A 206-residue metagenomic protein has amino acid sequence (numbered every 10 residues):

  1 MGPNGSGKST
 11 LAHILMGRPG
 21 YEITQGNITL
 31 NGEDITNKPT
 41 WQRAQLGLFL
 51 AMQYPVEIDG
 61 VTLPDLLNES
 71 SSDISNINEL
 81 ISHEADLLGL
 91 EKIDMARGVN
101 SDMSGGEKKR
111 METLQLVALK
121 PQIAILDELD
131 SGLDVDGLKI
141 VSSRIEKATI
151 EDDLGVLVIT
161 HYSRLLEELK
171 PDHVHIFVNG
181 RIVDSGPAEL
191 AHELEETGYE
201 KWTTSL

Functional and structural regions predicted by a protein language model:
M1-S6: The feature captures the beta-strand-to-loop junction immediately N-terminal to the Walker
N27-R43, N100: ABC ATPase NBD Q-loop/coupling interface
L50-Y54, D59-S75: Q-loop/switch helix immediately C-terminal to the Walker
E112-T113: Hydrophobic anchor residue at the start of the ABC signature
L116-V117: ABC ATPase C-loop
I125-L129, D136: Walker B catalytic motif
R144-Y162, L166-E168: Conserved catalytic loops of ABC-family nucleotide-binding domains
H173, F177, R181-T204: Conserved beta-strand-loop-alpha-helix hinge in the C-terminal portion of ABC ATPase nucleotide-binding domains
